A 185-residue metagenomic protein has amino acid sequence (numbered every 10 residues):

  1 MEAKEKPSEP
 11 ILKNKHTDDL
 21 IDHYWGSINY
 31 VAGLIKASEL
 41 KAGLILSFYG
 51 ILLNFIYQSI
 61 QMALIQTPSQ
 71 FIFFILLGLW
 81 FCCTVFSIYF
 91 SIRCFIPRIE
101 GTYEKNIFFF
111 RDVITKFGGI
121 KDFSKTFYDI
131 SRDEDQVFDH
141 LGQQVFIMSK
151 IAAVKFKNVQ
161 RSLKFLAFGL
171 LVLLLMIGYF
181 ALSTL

Functional and structural regions predicted by a protein language model:
M1-H23, L175, Y179-L185: N-terminal soluble segments of membrane proteins
S8-D19, Y103-M148: Solvent-exposed, non-transmembrane helices and loops of integral membrane proteins
N14-K15, I21-Y24, I75-F81, I120: A generic short-segment signal for beta-strand/edge and adjacent turn/coil regions
Y24-K36, M148-V154: Cytosolic juxtamembrane amphipathic/interface segments immediately preceding and feeding into a transmembrane helix
N29, G33-G101, V159-L185: Alpha-helical transmembrane segments and their immediate juxtamembrane boundary regions in integral membrane proteins
L141-L166: Hydrophobic alpha-helical transmembrane segments and immediately flanking/interface helices in integral membrane
